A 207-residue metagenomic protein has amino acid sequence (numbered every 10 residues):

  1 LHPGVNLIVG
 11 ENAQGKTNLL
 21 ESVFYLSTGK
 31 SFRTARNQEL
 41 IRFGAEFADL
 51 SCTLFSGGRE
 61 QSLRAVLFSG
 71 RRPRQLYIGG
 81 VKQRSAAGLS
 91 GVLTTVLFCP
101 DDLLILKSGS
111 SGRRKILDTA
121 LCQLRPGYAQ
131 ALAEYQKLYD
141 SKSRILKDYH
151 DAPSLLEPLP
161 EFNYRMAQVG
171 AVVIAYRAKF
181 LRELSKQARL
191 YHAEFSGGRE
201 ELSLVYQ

Functional and structural regions predicted by a protein language model:
L1, C52, T95-L97, K142 (+1 more regions): A structural signal for short, well-ordered beta-strand segments
L1-Y25: Pre-Walker A-like glycine/lysine-rich segment at the N-terminus of P-loop NTPase domains
P3, Q14, N18, A35 (+4 more regions): Generic alpha-helix structural propensity
G10, T28, G197: Short, conserved catalytic or interaction motifs in soluble domains
S22-V23, T94-L97, N163-Y164: Short hydrophobic/aromatic segments of transmembrane alpha-helices and their interfaces
S27-G112, D118-Y128, S185-A193: Nucleotide-state sensing region of NTPase/ATPase domains
D101-G198, L202, Q207: An accessory alpha-helical subdomain
